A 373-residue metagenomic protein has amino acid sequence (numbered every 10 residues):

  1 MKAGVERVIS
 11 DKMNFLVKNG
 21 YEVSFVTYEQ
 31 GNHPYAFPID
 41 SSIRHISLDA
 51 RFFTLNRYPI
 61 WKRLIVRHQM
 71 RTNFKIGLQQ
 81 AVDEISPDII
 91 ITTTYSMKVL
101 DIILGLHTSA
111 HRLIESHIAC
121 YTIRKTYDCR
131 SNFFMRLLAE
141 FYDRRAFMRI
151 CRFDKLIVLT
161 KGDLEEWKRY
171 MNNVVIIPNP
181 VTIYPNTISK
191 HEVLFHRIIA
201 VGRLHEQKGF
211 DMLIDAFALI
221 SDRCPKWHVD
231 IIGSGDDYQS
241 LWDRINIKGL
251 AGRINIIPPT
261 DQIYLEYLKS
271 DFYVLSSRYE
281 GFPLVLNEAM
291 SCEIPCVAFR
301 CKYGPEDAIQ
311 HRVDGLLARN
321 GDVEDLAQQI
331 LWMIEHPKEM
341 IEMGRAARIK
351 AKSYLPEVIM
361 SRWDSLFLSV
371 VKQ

Functional and structural regions predicted by a protein language model:
M1-K2, Y21-I65, E166: N-terminal strand-loop element at the rim of the active site of nucleotide-sugar-dependent glycosyltransferases
A3-D11, H196, A200-D222, D236-W242 (+1 more regions): A conserved mid-protein helix/loop that constitutes part of the nucleotide-sugar donor-binding site
Q79-Q80, M135-K155: Membrane-proximal helix-turn-helix segments that form the acceptor-binding/catalytic region of lipid-linked
G162, P180: Carbohydrate-associated surface elements
P259, R278: Aromatic "clamp/platform" in nucleotide-sugar-dependent glycosyltransferases that forms part of the donor/acceptor
P295-F299: Short hydrophobic beta-strand element within catalytic cores of glycosyltransferases and related nucleotide-activated
Q310-R312, L316-V323, W332-P337, K352: Conserved acidic donor-binding segment of nucleotide-sugar-dependent glycosyltransferases
D325, W332, E339-S353, R362-S365: A short, well-ordered alpha-helix in the C-terminal region of glycosyltransferases
